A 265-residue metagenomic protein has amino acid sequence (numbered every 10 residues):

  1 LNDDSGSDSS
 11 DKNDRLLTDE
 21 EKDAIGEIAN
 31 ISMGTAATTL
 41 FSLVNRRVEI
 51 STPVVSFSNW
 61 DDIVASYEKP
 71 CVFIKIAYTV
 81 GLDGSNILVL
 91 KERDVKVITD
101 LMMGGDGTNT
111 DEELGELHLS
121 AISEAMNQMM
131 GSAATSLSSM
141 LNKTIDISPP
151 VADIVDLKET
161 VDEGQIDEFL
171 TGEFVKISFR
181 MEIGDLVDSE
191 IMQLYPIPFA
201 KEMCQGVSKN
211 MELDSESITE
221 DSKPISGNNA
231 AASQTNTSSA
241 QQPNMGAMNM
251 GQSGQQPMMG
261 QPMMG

Functional and structural regions predicted by a protein language model:
L1-N2, N244: Intrinsically disordered, compositionally biased charged tails
D3-D14, T18-S233: Composition-driven recognition of glycine/serine/threonine/acidic- and proline-rich low-complexity segments and repeats
E212-G265: Intrinsically disordered, low-complexity repeat regions enriched in Pro/Gln/Gly/Tyr
